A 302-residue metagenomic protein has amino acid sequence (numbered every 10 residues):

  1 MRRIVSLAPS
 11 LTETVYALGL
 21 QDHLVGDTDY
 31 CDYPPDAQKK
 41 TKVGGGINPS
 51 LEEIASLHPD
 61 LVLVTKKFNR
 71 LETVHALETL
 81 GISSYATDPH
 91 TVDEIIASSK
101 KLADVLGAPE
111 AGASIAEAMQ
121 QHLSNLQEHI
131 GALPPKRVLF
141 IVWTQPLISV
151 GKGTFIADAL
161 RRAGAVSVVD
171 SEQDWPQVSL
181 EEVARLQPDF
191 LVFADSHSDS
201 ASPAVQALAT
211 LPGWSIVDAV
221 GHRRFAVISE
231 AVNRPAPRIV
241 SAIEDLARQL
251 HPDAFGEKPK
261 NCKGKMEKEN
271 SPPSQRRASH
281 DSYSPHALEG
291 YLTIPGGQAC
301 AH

Functional and structural regions predicted by a protein language model:
R2-T73, S171-E172, L186, W214: A short, structured surface patch at a secondary-structure boundary
R3, D60-L61, L71-I148, V166-S171 (+3 more regions): Extracytoplasmic substrate-binding proteins
A8, K66-K67, V142, E172 (+3 more regions): Short secondary-structure boundary segments
L20-Q21, D32-D36, L77, S149 (+1 more regions): Ligand-binding cleft/hinge of the Venus flytrap
T28, G153-P176, D195, A226: His/Asp/Glu-enriched short active-site or ligand-binding loop at hydrolase and phosphoryl-transfer sites
F68-T79, F190-A209: A ligand-binding cleft/hinge motif common to bilobed small-molecule-binding domains
N261-A287, I294: Short, basic, low-complexity termini and linkers enriched in Ser/Thr/Gly/Pro that act as targeting/leader peptides
P295-A301: Short, intrinsically disordered C-terminal tails of secreted or membrane-associated proteins
